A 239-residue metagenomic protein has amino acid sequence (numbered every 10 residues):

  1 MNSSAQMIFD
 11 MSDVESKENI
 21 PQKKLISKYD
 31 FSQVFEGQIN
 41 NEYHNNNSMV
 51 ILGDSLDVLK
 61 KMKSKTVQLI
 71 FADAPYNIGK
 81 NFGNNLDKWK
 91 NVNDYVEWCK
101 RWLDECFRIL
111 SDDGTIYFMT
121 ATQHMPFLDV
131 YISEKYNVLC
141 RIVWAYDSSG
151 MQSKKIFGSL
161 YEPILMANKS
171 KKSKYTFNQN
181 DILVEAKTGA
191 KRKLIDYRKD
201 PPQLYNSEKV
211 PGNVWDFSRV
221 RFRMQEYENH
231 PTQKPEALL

Functional and structural regions predicted by a protein language model:
M1-Q33, G37-L238: Core catalytic lobe of class I
